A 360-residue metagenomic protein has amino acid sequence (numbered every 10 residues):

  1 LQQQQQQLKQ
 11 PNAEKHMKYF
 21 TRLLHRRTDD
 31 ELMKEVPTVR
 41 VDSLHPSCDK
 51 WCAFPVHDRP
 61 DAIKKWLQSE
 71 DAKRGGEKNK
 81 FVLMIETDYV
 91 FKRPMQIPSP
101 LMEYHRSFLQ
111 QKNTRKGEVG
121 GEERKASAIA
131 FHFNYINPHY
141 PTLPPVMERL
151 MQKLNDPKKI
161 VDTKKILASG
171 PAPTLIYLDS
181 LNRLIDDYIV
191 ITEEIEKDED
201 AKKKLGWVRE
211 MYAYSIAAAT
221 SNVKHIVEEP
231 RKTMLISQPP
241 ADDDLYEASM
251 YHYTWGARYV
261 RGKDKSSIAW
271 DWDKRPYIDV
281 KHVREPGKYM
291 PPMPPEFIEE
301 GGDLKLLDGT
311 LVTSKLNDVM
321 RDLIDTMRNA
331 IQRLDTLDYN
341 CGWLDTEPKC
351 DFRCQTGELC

Functional and structural regions predicted by a protein language model:
L1, W51-I63, Y177-S180, L184 (+1 more regions): Phosphate/oxyanion-binding active-site loops and adjacent basic polyanion-contact surfaces
L1-D58, W66-N79, N340-C360: N-terminal anchoring/stem segment of glycosyltransferases
D30-M33, V90-P94, P100, R183 (+1 more regions): Short catalytic/ligand-binding loop motif for oxyanion handling, primarily in non-cytosolic enzymes, centered on
P37-R40, I97-R106, K224, D242: Short secondary-structure boundary/capping segments
H57-P138: GT-A fold catalytic core of metal-dependent nucleotide-sugar glycosyltransferases, centered on the diacidic
I129-P157: E2/UBC-UEV (E2-variant) core
E148-G256: Catalytic core and acceptor-binding pocket of nucleotide-sugar-dependent glycosyltransferases
S221-C360: C-terminal catalytic/acceptor-binding lobe
